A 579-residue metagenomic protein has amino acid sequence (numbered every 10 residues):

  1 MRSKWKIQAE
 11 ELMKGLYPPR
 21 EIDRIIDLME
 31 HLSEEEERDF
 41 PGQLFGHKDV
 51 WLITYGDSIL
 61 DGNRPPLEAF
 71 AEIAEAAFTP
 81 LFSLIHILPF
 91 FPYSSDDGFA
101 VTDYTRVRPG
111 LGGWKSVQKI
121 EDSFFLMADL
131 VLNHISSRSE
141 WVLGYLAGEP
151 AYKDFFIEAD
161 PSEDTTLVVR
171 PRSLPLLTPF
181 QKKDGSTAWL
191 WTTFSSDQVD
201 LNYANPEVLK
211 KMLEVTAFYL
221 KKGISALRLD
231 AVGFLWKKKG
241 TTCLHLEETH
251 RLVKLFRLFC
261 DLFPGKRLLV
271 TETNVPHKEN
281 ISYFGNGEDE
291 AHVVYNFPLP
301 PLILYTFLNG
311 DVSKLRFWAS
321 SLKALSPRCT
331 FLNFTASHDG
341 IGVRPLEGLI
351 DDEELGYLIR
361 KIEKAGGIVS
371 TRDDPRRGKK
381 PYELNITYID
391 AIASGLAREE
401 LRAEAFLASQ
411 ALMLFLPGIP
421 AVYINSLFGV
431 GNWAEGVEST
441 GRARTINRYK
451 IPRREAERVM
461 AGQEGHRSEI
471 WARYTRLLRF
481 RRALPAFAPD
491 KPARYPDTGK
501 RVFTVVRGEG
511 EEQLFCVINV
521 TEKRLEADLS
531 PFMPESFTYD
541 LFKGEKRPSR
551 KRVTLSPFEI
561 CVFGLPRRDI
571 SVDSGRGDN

Functional and structural regions predicted by a protein language model:
R2-P534, F542-D573: Active-site and adjacent substrate-binding regions of carbohydrate-active enzymes
